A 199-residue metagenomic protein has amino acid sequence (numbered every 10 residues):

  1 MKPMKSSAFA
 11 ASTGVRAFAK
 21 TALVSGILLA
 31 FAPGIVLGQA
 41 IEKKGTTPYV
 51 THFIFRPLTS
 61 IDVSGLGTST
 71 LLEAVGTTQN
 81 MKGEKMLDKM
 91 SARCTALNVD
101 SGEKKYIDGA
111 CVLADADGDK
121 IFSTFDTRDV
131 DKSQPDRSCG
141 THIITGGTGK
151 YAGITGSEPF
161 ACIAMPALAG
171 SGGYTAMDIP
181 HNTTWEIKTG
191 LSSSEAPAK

Functional and structural regions predicted by a protein language model:
M1-A17: N-terminal secretory signal peptides that target proteins for export/translocation
M4, V24, T124-D126: A short alpha-helix capping/helix-coil boundary motif
A19-T21, C139-G140: Short hydrophobic/aromatic segments of transmembrane alpha-helices and their interfaces
K20-P33: Bacterial N-terminal signal peptides
L37-K199: Beta-strand-enriched cores of mature, soluble protein domains
